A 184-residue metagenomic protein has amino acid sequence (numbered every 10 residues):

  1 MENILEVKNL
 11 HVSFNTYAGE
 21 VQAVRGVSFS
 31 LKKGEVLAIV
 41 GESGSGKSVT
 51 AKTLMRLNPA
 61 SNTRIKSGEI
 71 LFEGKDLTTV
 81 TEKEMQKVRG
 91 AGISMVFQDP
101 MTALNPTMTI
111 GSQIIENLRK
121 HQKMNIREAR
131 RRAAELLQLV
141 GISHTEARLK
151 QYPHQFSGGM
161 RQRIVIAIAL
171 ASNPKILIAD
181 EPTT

Functional and structural regions predicted by a protein language model:
M1-I4, S13-G26, L57-T63, T81-E84 (+2 more regions): A short, flexible loop at the N-terminus of ABC-type nucleotide-binding domains that lies
V40-G41: The feature captures the beta-strand-to-loop junction immediately N-terminal to the Walker
E69-D76, E128-A147: Conserved ABC ATPase "signature" region
L77-S94, K120: ABC ATPase NBD coupling module
I114, I166: Hydrophobic anchor residue at the start of the ABC signature
Q151-F156, M160: Conserved ABC ATPase signature
A171-K175: A short, proline-enriched helix->beta-strand linker immediately N-terminal to the Walker B motif in ABC-type P-loop
